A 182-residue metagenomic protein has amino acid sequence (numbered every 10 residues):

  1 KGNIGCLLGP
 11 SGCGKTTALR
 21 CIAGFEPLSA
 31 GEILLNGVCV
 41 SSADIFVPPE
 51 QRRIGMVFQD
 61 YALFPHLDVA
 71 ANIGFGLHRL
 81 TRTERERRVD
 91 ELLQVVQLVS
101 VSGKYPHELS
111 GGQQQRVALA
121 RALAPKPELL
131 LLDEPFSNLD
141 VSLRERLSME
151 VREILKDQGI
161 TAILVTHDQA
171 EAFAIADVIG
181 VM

Functional and structural regions predicted by a protein language model:
K1-C6: Pre-Walker A (P-loop) beta-loop-beta motif of ABC nucleotide-binding domains
L8-P10: The feature captures the beta-strand-to-loop junction immediately N-terminal to the Walker
C13: ATP-binding Walker
T16-L19, V117: ABC ATPase nucleotide-binding domain helices that frame the ATP-binding cleft
A23: Helix-to-loop junction immediately C-terminal to a conserved catalytic motif
E26-P27, H78: A position-specific signal in ABC ATPase nucleotide-binding domains
E32-R52, T81: ABC ATPase NBD Q-loop/coupling interface
R53-G55, L63-M182: ABC ATPase nucleotide-binding domains
